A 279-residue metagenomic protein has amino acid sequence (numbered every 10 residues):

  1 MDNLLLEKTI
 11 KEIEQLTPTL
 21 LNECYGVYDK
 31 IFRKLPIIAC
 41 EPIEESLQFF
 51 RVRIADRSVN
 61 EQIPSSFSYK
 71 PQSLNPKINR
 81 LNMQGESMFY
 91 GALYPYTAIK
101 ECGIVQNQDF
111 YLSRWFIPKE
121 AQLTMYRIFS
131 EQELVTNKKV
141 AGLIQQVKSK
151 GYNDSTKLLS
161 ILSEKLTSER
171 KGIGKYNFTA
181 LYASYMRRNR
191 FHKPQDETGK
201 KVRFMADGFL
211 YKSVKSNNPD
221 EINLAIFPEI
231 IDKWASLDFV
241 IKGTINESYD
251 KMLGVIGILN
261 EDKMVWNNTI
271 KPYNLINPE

Functional and structural regions predicted by a protein language model:
M1-S46, R51-L74, N82, V105-Q106 (+1 more regions): Active-site and NAD+-binding cores of ADP-ribose-processing enzymes
A55, L93-Y94: Beta-hairpin (beta-strand-turn-beta-strand) motif
R80-E86: Short glycine-enriched loop/turn motifs at secondary-structure junctions
E86-A92: Short, well-ordered beta-strand elements within core beta-sheets of diverse protein domains
A92-L93, R114: Glycine-rich, histidine-containing beta strand-loop boundary motifs that form or position
P95-V105: Short active-site loop/helix that positions an aromatic residue
